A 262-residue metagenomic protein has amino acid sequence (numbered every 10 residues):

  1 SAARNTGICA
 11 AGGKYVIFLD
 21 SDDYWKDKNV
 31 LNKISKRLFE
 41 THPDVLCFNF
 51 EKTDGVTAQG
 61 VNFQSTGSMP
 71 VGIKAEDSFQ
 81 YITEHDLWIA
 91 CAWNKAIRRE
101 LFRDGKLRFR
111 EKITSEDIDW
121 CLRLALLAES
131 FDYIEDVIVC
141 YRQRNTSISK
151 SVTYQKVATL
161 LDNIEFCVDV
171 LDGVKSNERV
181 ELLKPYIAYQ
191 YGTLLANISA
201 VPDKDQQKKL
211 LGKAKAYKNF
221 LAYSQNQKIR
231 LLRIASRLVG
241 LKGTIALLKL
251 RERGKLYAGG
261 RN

Functional and structural regions predicted by a protein language model:
S1-A11: Glycine-rich, basic loop-to-helix element that forms the pyrophosphate-binding segment of sugar-nucleotide handling
A3, S21-F131, Y141-Q155, K175: Donor-binding/catalytic cores of nucleotide-activated saccharide and glycerol-phosphate transferases/polymerases
V16: Short aromatic/hydrophobic "clamp" motif used to bind/position activated sugar donors
E40, A200-N262: Membrane-interface aromatic/basic loop that binds lipid-linked glycans or pyrophosphate carriers, typified by
C47, Y133-I134, E181-L182: A structural signal for short, well-ordered beta-strand segments and their strand-loop junctions that often border
D136-R144, K150-E178, T193-N197, V201-L221: Catalytic core of nucleotide-sugar-dependent glycosyltransferases
N177-P185: All-alpha amphipathic helical-bundle segments outside canonical DNA-binding/catalytic cores that form hydrophobic
K184-A196: Amphipathic alpha-helical repeat scaffolds of TPR domains
